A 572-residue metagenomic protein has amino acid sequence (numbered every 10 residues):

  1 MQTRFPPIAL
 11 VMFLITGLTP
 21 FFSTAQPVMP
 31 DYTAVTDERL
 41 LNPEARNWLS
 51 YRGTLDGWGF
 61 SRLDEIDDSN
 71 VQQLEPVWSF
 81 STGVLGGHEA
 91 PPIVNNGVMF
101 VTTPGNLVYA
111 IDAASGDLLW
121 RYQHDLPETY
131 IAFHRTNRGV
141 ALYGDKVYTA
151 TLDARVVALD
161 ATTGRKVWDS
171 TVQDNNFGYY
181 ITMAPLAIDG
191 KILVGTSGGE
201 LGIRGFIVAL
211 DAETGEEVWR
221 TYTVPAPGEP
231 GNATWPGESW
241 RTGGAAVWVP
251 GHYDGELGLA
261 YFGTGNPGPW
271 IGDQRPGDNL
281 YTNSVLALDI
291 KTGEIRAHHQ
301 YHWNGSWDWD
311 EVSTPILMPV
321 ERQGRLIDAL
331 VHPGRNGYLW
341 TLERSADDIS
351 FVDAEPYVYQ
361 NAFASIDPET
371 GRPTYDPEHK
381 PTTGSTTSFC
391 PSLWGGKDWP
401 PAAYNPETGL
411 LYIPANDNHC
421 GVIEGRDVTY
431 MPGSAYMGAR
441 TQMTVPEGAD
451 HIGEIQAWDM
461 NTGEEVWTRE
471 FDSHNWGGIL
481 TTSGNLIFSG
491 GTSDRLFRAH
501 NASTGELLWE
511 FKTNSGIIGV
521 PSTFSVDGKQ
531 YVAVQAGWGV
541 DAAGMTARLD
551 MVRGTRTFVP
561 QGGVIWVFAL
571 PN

Functional and structural regions predicted by a protein language model:
Q26-P76, T223-P230, P373-H379, T444-V445 (+1 more regions): Blade/loop signatures of beta-propeller domains
W48-R52, G87-L107, I131-V156, Y180-R204 (+7 more regions): Repeat-blade elements of multi-bladed beta-propeller folds
G57-Q173, T481-T482: N-terminal cofactor/phosphate-binding cores enriched in small/glycine residues, especially glycine-rich loops such as
F80-I93, R121-A141, K166-A184, L201 (+9 more regions): Extracytoplasmic beta-rich repeat domains
L159, G205-E216, D278-G293, E343 (+2 more regions): Beta-propeller blade signature
Y180-T214, W303-A364, E378-C390, W394-W399 (+2 more regions): Repeat-solenoid scaffold signature
V194-G205, F262-N279, D417-G448, G537-T557: Short, conserved, GDST-rich strand-edge loop motifs in beta-rich repeat architectures
S522-N572: Blade-level signature of beta-propeller repeat domains, shared across WD40, Kelch, NHL, RCC1 and BNR/Asp-box propellers
